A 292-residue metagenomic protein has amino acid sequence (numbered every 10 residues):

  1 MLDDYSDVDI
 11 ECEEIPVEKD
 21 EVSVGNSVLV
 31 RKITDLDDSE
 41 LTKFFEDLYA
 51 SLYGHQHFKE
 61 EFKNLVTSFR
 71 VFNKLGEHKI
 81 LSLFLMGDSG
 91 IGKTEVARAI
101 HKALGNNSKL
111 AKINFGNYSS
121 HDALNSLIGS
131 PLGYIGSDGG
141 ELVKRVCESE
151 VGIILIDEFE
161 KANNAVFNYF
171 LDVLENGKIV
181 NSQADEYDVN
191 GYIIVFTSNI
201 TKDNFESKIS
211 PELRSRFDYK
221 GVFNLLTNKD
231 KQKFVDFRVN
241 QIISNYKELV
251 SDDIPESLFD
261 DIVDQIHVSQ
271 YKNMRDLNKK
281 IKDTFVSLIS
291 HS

Functional and structural regions predicted by a protein language model:
M1, F45, L52, K231 (+2 more regions): Conserved AAA+ ATPase small/helical "lid" subdomain
L2-E21, N106-S108, S207-L226: A short helix-turn-beta junction within AAA+ P-loop NTPase domains corresponding to the substrate/partner-engaging
C12-Y49: Conserved ASCE P-loop NTPase core motifs with emphasis on AAA+ ATPases
L41-L83, K282-L288: Pre-Walker A (pre-P-loop) alpha-helix and adjacent loop at the N terminus of AAA/AAA+ ATPase modules, a conserved
K79-I113: Walker A/P-loop
R98, G133-S137, E158-Y169, L174-Q232 (+1 more regions): Canonical AAA+ ATPase core
A103-G133: AAA+/P-loop NTPase substrate/partner-engagement loops
S130-I156, A184: Conserved alpha-helical scaffold flanking the Walker A/P-loop in AAA+ ATPase domains
